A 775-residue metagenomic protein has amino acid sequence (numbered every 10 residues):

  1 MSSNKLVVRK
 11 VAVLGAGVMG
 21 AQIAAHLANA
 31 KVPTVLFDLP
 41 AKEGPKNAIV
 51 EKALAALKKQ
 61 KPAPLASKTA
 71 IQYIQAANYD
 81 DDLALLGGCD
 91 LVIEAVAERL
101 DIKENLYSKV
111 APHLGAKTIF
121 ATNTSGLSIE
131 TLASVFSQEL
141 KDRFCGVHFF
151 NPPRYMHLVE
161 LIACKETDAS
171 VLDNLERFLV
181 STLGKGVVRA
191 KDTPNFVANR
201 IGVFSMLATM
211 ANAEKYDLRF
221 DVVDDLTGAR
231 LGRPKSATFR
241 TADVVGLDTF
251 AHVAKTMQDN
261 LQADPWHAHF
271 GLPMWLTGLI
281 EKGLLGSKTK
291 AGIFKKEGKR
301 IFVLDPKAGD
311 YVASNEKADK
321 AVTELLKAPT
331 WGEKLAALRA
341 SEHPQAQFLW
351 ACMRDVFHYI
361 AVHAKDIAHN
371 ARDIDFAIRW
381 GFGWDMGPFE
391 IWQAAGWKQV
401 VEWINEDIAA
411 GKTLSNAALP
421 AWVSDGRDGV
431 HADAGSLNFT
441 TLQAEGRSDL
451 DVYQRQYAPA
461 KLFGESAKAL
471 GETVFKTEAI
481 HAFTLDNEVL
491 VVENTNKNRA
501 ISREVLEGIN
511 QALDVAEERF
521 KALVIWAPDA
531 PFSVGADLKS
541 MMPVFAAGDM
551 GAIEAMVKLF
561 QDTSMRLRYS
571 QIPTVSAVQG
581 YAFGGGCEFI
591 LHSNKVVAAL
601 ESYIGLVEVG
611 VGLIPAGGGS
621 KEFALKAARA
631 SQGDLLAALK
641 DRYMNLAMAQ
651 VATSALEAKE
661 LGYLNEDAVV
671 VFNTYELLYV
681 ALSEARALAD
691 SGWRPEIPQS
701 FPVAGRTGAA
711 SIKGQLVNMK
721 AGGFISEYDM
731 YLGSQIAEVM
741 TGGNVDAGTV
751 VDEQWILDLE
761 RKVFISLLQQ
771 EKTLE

Functional and structural regions predicted by a protein language model:
S2-L523, A527-A530, K539-I572, A582-G586 (+4 more regions): N-terminal glycine-rich phosphate-binding loop for ADP-containing cofactors
V534-A536: Extended, composition-driven regions rather than compact fold-specific motifs
T574-S576: Hydrophobic faces of well-ordered beta-strands that scaffold small-molecule active sites in alpha/beta enzyme cores
Q579: Aromatic "clamp/platform" in nucleotide-sugar-dependent glycosyltransferases that forms part of the donor/acceptor
